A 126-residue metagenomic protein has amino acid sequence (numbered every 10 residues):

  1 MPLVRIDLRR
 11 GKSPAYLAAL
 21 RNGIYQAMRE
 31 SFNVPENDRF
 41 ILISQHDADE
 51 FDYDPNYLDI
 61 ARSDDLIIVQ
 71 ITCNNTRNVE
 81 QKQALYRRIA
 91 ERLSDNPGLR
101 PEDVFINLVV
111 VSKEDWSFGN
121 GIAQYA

Functional and structural regions predicted by a protein language model:
M1-A126: Interaction-mediating elements
